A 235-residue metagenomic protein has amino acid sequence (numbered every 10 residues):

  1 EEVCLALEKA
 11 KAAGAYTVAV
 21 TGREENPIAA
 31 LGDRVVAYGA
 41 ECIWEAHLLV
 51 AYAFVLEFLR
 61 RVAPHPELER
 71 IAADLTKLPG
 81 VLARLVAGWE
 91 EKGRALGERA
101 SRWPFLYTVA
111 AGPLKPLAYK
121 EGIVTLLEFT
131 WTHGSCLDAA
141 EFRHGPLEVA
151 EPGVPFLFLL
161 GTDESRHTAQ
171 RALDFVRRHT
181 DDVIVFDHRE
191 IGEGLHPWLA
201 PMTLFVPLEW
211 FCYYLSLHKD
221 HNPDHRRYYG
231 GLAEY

Functional and structural regions predicted by a protein language model:
E1-A6, H144-D174, H196-F205, C212: Glycine-rich, anion-gripping cofactor-binding loops and their flanking helix/strand elements in enzyme active sites
E1-E69, D74, L78, L159-R189: Glycine-rich phosphate-binding loops that contact phosphosugars or nucleotide phosphates
K9, A13, T125-L126, W210 (+1 more regions): Short alpha-helical scaffold segments that flank and stabilize functional sites
A12-A15, L31-G32, R102-F105, F129-T132 (+2 more regions): Short coil/turn connectors at secondary-structure junctions
V36, A40-A46, V50, L56-A139 (+3 more regions): Active-site phosphate/pyrophosphate-binding segments
A51-L56, K120-L127, Q170-L173, F205-Y213: Predominant activation on well-ordered alpha-helical scaffold segments within soluble catalytic domains
D174-Y235: Phosphate-moiety recognition in structured ligand-binding domains
